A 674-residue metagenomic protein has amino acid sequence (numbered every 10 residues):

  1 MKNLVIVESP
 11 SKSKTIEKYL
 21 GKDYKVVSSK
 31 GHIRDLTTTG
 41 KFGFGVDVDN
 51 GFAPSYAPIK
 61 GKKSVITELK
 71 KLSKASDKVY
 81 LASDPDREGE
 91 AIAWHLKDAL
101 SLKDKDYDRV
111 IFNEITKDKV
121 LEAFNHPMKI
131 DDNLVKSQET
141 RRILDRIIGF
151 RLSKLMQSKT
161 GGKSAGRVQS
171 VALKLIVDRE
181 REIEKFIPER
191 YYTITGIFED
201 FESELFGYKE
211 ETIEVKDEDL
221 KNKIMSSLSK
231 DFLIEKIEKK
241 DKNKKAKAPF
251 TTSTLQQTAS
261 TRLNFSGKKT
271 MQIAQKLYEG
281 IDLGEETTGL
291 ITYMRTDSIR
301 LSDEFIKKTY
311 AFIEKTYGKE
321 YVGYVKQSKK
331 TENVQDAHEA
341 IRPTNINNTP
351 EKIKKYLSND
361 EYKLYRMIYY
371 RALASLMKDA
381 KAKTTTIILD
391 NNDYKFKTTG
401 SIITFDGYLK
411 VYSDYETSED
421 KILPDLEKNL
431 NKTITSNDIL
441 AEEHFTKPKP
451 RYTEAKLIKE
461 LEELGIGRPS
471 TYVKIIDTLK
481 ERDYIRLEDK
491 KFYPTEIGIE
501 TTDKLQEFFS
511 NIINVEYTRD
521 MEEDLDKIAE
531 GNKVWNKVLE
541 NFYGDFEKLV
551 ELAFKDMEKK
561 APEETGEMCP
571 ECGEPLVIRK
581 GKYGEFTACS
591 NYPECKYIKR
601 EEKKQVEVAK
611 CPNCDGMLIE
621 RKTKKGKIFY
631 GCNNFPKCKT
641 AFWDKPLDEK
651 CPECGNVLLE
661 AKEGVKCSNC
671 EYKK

Functional and structural regions predicted by a protein language model:
M1-R142, I148, E211, E218 (+1 more regions): Intrinsically disordered, low-complexity regulatory segments
K2-N3, Y24, A99, D106 (+2 more regions): Basic, low-complexity terminal or inter-domain segments flanking catalytic cores
K14-G40, S170-E214, T309, S375-K421 (+1 more regions): Structured, non-catalytic alpha/beta "coupling" segments that mediate domain-domain communication and provide generic
I115, K119-F198: C-terminal or mid-to-C-terminal helical accessory/interaction module adjacent to the motor/catalytic core
T212-A248: Metal- or metallocofactor-binding catalytic centers and their adjacent structured scaffolds across diverse enzyme
I237, K245-A259, E285-M294, P448-E460 (+1 more regions): Short acidic, hydrophobic short linear motifs in intrinsically disordered regions
M271-Q275, I476-D477: Short, hydrophobic-biased segments on the C-terminal half of alpha helices that form "recognition helices"
Y278-T292, R482-K490: A short, conserved structural fragment
